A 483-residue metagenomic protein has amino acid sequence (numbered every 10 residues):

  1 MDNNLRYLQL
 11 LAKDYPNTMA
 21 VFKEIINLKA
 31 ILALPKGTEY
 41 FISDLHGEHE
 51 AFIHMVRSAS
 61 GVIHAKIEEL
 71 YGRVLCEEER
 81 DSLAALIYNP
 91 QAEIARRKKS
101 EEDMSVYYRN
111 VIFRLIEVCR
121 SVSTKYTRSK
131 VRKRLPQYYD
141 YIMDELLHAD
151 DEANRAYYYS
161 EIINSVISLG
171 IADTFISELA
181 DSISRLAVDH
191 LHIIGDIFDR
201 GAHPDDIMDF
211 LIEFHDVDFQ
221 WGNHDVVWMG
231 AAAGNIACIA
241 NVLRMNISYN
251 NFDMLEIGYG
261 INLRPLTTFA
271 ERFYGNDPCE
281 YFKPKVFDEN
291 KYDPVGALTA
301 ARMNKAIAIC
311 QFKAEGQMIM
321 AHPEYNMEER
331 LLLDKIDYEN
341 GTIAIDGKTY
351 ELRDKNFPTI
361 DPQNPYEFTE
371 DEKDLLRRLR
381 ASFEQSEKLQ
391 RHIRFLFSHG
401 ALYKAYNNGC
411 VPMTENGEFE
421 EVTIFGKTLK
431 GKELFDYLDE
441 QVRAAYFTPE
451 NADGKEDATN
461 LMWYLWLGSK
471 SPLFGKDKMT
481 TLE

Functional and structural regions predicted by a protein language model:
M1-E483: Feature recognizes metal-dependent phosphohydrolase scaffolds
